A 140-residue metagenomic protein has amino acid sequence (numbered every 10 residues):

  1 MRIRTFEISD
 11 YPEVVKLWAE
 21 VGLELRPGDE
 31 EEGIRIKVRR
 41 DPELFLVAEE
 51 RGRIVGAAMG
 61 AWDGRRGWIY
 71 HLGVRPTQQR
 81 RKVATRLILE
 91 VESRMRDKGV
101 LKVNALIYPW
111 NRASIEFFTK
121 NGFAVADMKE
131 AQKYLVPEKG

Functional and structural regions predicted by a protein language model:
M1-R2: Extreme N-terminal starter segment of soluble prokaryotic enzymes
T5-H71, E90, R94, V125-M128 (+1 more regions): Acetyl-CoA-dependent GNAT
G52, K82, N111: Conserved G/P- and acidic residue-centered "switch" motifs that form tight phosphate/ATP-binding loops in soluble
L72-Q79, I107-Y108: A short, internal acetyl-CoA/4′-phosphopantetheine-binding micro-motif in the GNAT/acyltransferase core
R80-S93, K120: Conserved acetyl-CoA-binding loop-helix of GNAT-fold acetyltransferases
I88, M95-I107: Conserved GNAT acetyl-CoA-binding A-motif
A105-S114, V136: Conserved beta-strand-loop-alpha-helix junction that forms the acyl-donor binding cleft
A113-A126: Short acidic, glycine/proline-enriched helix-loop-strand junctions
